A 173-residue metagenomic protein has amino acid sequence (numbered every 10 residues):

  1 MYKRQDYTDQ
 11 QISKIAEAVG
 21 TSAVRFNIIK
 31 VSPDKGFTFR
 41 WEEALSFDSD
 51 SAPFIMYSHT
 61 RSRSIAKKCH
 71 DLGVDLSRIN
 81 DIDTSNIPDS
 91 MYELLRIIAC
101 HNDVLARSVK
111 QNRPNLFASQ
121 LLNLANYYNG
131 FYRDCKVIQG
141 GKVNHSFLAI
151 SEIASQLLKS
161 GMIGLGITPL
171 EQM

Functional and structural regions predicted by a protein language model:
K3-M173: Non-catalytic interaction-recognition regions
